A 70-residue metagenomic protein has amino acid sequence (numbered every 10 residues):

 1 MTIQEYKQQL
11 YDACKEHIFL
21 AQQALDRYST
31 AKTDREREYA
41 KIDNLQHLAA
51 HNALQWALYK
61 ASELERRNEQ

Functional and structural regions predicted by a protein language model:
M1-I18: Short, charge/polar-rich alpha-helical segments
A13-F19, Q23-E69: Short, charge-rich amphipathic interface segments used for partner binding and complex assembly
